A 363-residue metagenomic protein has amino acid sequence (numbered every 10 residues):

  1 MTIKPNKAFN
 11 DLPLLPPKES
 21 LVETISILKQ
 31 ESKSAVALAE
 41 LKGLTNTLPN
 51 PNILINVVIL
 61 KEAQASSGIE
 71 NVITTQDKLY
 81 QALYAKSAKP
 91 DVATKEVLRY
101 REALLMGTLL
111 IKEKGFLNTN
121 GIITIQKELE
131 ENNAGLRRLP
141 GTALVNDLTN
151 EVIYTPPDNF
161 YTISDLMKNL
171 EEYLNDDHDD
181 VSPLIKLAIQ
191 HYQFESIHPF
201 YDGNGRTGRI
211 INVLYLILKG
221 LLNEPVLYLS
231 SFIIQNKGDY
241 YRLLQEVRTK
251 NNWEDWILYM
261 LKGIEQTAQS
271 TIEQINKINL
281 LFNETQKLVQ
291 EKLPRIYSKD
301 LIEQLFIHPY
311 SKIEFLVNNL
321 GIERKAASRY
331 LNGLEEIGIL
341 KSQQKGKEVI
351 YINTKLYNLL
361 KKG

Functional and structural regions predicted by a protein language model:
M1-G363: FIC/Doc superfamily catalytic core
